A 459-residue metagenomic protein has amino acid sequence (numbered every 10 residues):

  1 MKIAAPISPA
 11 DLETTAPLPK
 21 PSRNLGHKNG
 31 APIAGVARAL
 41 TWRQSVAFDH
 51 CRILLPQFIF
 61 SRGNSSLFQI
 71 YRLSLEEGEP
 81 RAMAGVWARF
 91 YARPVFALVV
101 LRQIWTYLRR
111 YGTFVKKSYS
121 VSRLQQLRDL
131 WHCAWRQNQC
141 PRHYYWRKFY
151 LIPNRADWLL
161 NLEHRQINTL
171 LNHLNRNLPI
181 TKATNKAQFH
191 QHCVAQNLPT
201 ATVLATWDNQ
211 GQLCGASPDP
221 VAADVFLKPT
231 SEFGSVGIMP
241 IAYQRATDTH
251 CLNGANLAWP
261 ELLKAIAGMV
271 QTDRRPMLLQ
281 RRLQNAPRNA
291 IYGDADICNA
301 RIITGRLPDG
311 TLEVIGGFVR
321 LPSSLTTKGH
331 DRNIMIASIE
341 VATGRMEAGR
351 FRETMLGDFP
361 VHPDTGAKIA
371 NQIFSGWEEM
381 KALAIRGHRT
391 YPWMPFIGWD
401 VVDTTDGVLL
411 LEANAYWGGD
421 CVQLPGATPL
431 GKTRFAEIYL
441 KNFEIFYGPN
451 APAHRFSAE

Functional and structural regions predicted by a protein language model:
M1-A92: Intrinsically disordered, low-structural-confidence terminal and linker regions
I3-L40, F359-I385, R389-M394, D403-E459: C-terminal active-site "lid" helix and adjoining low-complexity regulatory extension at the edge of ATP-using catalytic
G85-P220, E232-F233: Conserved N-proximal alpha/beta basic substrate-recognition cap immediately N-terminal to, or forming the N-lobe
T169-A300, P308, E459: Active-site nucleotide/adenylate-binding loops and adjacent lid/helix of ATP-dependent enzymes
A222-D224, I297-R301, V314, F396-G398 (+1 more regions): Extracellular structured ligand-interaction cores
L227-P229, I303-G305, W399-D403, L409-A413: Conserved catalytic-core segments centered on acid/base and nucleophilic motifs
S235, N299, R320-T327, N414-A427: Glycine-rich phosphate/pyrophosphate-binding beta-alpha loops
M269-D294, T304-L307, T311-G316, R320-T404: A long amphipathic alpha-helix within ATP-dependent nucleotide-binding catalytic cores
